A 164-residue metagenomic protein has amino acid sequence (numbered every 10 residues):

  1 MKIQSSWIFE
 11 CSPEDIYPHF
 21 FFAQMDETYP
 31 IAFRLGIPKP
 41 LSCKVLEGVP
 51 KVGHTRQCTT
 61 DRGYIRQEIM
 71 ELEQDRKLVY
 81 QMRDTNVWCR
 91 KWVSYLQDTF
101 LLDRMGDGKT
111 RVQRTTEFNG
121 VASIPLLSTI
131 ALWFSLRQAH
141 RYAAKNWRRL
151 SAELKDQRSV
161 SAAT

Functional and structural regions predicted by a protein language model:
M1-E47: Hydrophobic ligand-binding cavity/cleft-lining segments
K2-Q4, G63-Q67, V93-D98: Short, surface-exposed coil-to-beta transition loops
W7, C58, Y80, F100 (+1 more regions): Preference for bulky hydrophobic residues occupying beta-strand positions in well-ordered beta-sheet regions
E10-E14, M70-K77, L101-Q113, A152-S159: A short, structured loop/turn motif at beta-sheet edges
T28, K39-K91, K145, R149-A162: Glycine-rich portal/gate segments that line the openings of hydrophobic small-molecule binding cavities
T85-R141: Beta-strand/loop substructures that line and gate deep hydrophobic ligand-binding cavities in soluble
